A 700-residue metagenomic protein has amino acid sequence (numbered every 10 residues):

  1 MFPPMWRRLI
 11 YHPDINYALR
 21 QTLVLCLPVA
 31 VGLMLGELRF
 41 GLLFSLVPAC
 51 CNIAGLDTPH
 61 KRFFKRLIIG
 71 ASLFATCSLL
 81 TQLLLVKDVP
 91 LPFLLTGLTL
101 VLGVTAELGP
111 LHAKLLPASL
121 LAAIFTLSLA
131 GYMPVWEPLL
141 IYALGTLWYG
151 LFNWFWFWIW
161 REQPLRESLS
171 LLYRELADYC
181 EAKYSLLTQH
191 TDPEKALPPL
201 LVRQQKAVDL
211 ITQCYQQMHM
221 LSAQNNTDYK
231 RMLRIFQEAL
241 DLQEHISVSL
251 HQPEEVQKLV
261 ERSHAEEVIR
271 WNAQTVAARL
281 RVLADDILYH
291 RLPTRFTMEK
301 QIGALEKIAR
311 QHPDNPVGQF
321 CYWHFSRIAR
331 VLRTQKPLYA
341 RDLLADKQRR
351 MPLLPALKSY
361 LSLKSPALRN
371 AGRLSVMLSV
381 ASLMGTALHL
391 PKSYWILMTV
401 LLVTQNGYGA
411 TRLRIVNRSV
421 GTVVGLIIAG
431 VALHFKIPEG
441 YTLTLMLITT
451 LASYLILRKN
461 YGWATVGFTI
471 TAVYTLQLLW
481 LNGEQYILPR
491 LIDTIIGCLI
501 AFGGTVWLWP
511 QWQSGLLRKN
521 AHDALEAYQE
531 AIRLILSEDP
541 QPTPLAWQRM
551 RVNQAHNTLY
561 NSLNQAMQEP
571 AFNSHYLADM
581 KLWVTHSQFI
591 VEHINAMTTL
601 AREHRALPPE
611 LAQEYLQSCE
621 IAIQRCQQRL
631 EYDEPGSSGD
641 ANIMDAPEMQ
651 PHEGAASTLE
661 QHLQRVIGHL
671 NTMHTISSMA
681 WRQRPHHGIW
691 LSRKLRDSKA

Functional and structural regions predicted by a protein language model:
M1-L19, C26, A30, M34 (+8 more regions): Long, hydrophobic alpha-helical segments that serve as membrane-spanning/inserting helices
H12, N16-K87, L98-V104, S119-I124: N-terminal cofactor/phosphate-binding cores enriched in small/glycine residues, especially glycine-rich loops such as
L27-L35, C51-N52, T76-L84, L98-A106 (+12 more regions): Alpha-helical membrane-inserting segments
V31-L46, L80-G97, P138-L144, L388-I396 (+2 more regions): Structural signature of hydrophobic alpha-helical transmembrane segments
L35-G36, R350-L451, I470: Core alpha-helical transmembrane segments of integral membrane proteins
A49-K61, L102-G109, V403-T411, T449-L457: C-terminal ends of transmembrane helices
K114-P138, V473-R490: Transmembrane helix-loop junctions at the membrane interface of multipass transporters and ion channels
H434-H575, V584: Generic detector of multi-pass transmembrane helix bundles and their immediately adjacent loops in polytopic membrane
